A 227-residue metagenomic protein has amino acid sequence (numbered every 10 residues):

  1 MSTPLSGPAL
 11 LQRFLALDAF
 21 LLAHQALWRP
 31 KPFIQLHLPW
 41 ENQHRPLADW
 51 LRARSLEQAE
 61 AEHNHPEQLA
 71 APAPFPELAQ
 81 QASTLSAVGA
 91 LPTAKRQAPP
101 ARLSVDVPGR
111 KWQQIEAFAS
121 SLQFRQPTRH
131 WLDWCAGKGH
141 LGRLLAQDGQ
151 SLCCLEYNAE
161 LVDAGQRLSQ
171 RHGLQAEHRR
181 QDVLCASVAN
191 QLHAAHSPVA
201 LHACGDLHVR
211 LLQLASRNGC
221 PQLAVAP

Functional and structural regions predicted by a protein language model:
M1-R102: Intrinsically disordered, low-complexity glycine/charged-rich regulatory or linker segments that flank or connect
S2-N42, E177, L184, V188-P227: Class I S-adenosyl-L-methionine
A101-W112: Class I SAM-dependent methyltransferase Rossmann-like catalytic core, especially the SAM/SAH-binding loop
W112-P127: Conserved alpha-helix/loop element of class I SAM-dependent methyltransferases that forms part of the SAM/SAH-binding
T128-G137: Conserved class I S-adenosyl-L-methionine
K138-Q150: Conserved SAM-binding loop of SAM-dependent methyltransferases across substrates and taxa, primarily the Class I
S151-E156: Conserved SAM-binding motif I beta-strand of class I
G165-Q166: Conserved SAM-binding loop
